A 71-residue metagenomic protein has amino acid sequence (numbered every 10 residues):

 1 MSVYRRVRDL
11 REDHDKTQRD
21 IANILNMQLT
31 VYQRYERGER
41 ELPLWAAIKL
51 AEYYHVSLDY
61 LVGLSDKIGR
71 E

Functional and structural regions predicted by a protein language model:
M1-R5, G69-R70: A detector for short, charged/polar N-terminal pre-domain segments
R5-I24, K49: Short basic helix-loop element that most often maps to the first helix and adjoining turn of HTH DNA-binding modules
V7, I21, Y32-Y35, L61: Conserved hydrophobic/aromatic packing and binding residues within compact polymer-binding modules
D9, D13, Y53-V56, K67: Conserved amphipathic alpha-helical interaction elements at protein-protein interfaces in regulatory, energy-coupling
N26-E41: Recognition helix of helix-turn-helix/homeodomain-like DNA-binding domains that insert into the DNA major groove
W45-Y60: DNA major-groove recognition helix of helix-turn-helix/homeodomain DNA-binding modules
E52, V62-E71: Short, charged recognition helix plus adjacent turn of helix-turn-helix-like nucleic-acid-binding domains
